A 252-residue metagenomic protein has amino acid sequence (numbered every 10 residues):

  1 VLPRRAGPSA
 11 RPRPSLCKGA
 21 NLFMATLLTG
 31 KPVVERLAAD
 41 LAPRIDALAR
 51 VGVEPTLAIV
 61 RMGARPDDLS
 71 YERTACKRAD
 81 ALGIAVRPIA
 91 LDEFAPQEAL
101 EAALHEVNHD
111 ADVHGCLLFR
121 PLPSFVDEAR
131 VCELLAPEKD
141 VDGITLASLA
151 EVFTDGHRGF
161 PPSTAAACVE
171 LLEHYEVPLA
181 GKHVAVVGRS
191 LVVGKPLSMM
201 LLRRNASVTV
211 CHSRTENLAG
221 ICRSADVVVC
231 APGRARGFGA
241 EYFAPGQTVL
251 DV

Functional and structural regions predicted by a protein language model:
P8-F23: Short, Lys/Arg-enriched N-terminal segments with co-localized hydrophobic residues within the first ~10-30 amino acids
M24-V53: Positively charged, low-complexity intrinsically disordered leader regions
E54-G63: Short beta-strand segments enriched in small/hydrophobic residues
R61, L117-P121, V187: Short beta-strand segments
M62-C76, G159-Y242, T248, V252: Glycine-rich phosphate/diphosphate-binding loop of Rossmann-like nucleotide-binding domains
A79-E93, V208-V210: Short beta-strand elements in bilobed, periplasmic/extracellular small-molecule ligand-binding domains
A99-A111: Short, well-structured alpha-helical segments in soluble
G115-L179, R236: Anion-binding alpha/beta catalytic cores of soluble intermediary-metabolism enzymes, centered on
